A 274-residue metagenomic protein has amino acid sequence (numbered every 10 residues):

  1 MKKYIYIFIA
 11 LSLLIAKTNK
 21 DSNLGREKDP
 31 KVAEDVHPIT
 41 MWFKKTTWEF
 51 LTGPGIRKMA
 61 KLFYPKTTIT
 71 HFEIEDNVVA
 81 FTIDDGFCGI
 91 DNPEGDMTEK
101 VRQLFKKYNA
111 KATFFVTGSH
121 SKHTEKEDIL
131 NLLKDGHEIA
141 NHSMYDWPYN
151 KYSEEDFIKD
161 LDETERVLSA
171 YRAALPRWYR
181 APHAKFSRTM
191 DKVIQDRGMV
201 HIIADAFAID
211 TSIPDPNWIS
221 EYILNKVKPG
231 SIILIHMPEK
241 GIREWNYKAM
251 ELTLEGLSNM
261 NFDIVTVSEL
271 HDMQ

Functional and structural regions predicted by a protein language model:
K2, A16-N19, G25, Y179 (+1 more regions): Short, intrinsically disordered low-complexity segments
K2-F8: Sec-dependent signal peptide recognition, specifically the positively charged N-region followed immediately by
I7, D21-L24, T164, A184 (+1 more regions): Short amphipathic alpha-helical "recognition" segments used for binding
I9-L14: Core hydrophobic alpha-helical membrane-spanning segments
I15-I83, F87-R102, K106-K107, E127-I129 (+2 more regions): N-terminal pre-catalytic segment of deacetylase/amide-hydrolase enzymes
N77-V79, G89-D91, M97-E239: Metal-dependent polysaccharide deacetylase catalytic core of the NodB/CE4 family, i.e., the active-site-bearing domain
N225-E269: Catalytic grooves of carbohydrate-active enzymes
